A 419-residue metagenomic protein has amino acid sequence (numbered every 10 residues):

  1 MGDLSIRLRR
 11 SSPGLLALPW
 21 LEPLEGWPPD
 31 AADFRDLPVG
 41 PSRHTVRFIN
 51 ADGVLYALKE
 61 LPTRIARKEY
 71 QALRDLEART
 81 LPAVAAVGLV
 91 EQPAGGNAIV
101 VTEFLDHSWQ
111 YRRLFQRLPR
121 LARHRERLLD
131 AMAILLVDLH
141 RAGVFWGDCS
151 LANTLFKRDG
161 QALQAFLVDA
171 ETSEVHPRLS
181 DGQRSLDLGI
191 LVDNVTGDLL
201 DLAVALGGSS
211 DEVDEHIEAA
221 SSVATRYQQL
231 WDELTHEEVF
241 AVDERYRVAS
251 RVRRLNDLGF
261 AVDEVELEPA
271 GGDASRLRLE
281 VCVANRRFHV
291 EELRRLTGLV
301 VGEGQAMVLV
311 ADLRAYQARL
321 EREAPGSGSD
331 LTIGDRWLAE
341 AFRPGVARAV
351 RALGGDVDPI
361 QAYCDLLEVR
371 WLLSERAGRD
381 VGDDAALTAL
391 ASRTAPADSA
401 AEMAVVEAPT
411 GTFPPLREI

Functional and structural regions predicted by a protein language model:
M1-W20: N-terminal presequences and immediately downstream first alpha-helices
A17-A122, E126, D130-G147, D201 (+1 more regions): Conserved ATP-binding subdomain of kinase catalytic cores across diverse folds
D106, L151, T172: Short, glycine/acidic-enriched loop or turn micro-motifs at the edges of active sites
H124, D159, Q183: Short, contiguous, pocket-lining structural segments that sit at or immediately flank catalytic/ligand-binding sites
C149-F156: Hydrophobic residue at the +6 position relative to the catalytic HRD Asp in the kinase catalytic loop
L155, F166-L167: Structured core elements
F156-A162: Activation-loop N-terminal segment of eukaryotic-like protein kinases
Q164, A170-W371, E375-R376: C-terminal catalytic region of ATP-dependent kinase domains
